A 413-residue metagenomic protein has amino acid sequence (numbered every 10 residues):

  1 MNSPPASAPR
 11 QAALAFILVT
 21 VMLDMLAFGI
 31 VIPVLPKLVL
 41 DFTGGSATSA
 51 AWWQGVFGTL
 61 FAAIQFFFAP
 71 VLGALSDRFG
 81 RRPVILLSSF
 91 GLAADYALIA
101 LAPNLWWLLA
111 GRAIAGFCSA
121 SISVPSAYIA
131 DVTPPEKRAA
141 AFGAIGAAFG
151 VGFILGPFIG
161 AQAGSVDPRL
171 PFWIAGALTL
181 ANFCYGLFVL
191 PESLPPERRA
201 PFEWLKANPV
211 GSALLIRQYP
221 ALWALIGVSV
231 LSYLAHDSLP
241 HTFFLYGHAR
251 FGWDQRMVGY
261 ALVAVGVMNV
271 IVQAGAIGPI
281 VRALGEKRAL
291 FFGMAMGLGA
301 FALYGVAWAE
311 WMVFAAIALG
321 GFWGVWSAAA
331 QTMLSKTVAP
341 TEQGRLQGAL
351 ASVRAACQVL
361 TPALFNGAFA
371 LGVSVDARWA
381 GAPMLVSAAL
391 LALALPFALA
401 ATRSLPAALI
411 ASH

Functional and structural regions predicted by a protein language model:
N2-Q11, P191-V228, R250, H413: Juxtamembrane intracellular "pre-TM" segments in multi-pass secondary transporters
V34-A51, H241-V258: Short amphipathic helix-loop junctions that connect adjacent transmembrane helices in Major Facilitator Superfamily/SLC
F68-G80, V272-E286: Helix-to-loop junctions at the C-terminal end of transmembrane segments in multipass secondary transporters
G80, L101-P103, V306-W308: Helix-breaking motifs and short loop linkers at transmembrane-helix boundaries and internal kinks in secondary membrane
P83-L98, R288-L303: Structural signature of the two symmetry-related core transmembrane helices
G111-G150: Cytoplasmic helix-loop-helix junction between adjacent transmembrane helices in 12-TM secondary transporters
G164-A177, G367-L391: A membrane-interface helix-boundary motif in multi-pass transporters
F183-V189, L385-H413: Multi-pass alpha-helical transporter architecture, strongest for 12-TM Major Facilitator/SLC carriers used
